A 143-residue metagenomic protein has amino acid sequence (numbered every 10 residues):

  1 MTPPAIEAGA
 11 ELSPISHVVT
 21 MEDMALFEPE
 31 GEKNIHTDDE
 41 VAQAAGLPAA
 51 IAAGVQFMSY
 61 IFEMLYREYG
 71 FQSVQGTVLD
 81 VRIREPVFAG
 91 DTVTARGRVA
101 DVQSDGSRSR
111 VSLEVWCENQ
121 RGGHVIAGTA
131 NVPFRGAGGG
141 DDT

Functional and structural regions predicted by a protein language model:
M1-A52: Catalytic strand-loop segment that frames the active site of acyl-thioester-processing enzymes
M1-L12, F88-T92, R96-T143: HotDog/MaoC-like acyl-thioester-processing domains
P14, G76-V78, A127: Hydrophobic residues on conserved beta-strands that form the core of alpha/beta folds
V19, I83, V132-F134: Hydrophobic residues in beta-strands and at strand termini
H36-T37, Q75-G76, V81-I83, S112-L113 (+2 more regions): Short, intrinsically disordered/low-complexity patches at protein termini and at juxtamembrane boundaries
T37, A45, A50, E63 (+2 more regions): Hydrophobic alpha-helical context, especially transmembrane and signal-peptide helices
A44, V74-G76, R110, V125: Short, solvent-exposed coil/turn segments
G46-A52, Q56-V99: Hydrophobic beta-strand-centered segment that forms part of the acyl-chain substrate-binding groove
